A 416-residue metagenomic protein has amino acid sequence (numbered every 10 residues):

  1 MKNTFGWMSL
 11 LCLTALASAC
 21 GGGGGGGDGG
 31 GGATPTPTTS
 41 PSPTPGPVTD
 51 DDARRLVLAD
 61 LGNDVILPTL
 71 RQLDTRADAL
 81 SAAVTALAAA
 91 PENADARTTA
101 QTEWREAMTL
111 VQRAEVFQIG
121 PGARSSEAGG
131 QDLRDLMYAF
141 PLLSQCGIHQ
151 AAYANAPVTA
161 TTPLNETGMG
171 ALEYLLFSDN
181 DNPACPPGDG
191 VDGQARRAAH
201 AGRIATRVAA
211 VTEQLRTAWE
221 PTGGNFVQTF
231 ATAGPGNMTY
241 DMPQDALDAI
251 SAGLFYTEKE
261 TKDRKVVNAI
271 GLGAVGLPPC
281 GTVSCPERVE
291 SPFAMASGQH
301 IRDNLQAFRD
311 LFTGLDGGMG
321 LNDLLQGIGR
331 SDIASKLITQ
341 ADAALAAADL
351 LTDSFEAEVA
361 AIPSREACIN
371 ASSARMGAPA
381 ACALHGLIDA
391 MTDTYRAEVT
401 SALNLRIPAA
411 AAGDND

Functional and structural regions predicted by a protein language model:
M1-S18: Sec-dependent bacterial lipoprotein signal peptides
W7, G32, L136-A139: A generic signature of intrinsically disordered, low-complexity regions enriched in glycine/proline and charged/polar
T14-D52, A409, D416: Bacterial Sec-dependent N-terminal signal peptides
P45-D416: Mature extracytoplasmic or organellar-lumen-exposed domains after removal of signal/transit peptides
